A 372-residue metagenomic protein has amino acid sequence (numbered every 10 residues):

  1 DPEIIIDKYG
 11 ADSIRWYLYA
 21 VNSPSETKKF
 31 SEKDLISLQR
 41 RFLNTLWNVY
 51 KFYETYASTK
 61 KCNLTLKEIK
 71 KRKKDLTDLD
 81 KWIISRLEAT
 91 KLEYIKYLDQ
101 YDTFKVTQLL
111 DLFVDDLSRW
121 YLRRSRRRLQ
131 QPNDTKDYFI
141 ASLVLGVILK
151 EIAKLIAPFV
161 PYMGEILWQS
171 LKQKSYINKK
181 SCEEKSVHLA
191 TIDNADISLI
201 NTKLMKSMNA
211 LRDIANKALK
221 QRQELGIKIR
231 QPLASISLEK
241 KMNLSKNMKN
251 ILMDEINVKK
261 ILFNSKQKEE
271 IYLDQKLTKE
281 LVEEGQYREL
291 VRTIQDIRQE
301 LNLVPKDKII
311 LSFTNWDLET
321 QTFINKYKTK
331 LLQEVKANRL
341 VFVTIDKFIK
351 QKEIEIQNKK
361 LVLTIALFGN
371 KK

Functional and structural regions predicted by a protein language model:
D1-D7, A11, E26, F30 (+1 more regions): Feature 926 captures the class I aminoacyl-tRNA synthetase adenylation module centered on the KMSKS loop
W16-Y17: Non-catalytic, structured segments within soluble enzyme domains
A20: Structured mid-domain segments that build the active-site/substrate or prosthetic-cofactor binding neighborhood
